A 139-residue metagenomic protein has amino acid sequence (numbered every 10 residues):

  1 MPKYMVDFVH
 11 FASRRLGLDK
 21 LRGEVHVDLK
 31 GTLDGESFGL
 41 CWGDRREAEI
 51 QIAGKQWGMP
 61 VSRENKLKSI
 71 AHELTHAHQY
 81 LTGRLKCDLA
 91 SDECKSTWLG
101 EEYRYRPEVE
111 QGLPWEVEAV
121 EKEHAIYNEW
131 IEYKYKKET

Functional and structural regions predicted by a protein language model:
M1-R45: Auxiliary, metal-adjacent structural segments of Zn-dependent hydrolase domains
M1-Y4, S62, K66, Q111 (+1 more regions): Extracytoplasmic/periplasmic, Sec-exported soluble proteins
F8, L21, R84-T139: Metalloprotease/metallohydrolase-associated module, dominated by Zn2+-dependent proteases
R15-L16, H78, K122, I126: Short alpha-helical scaffold segments that flank and stabilize functional sites
V27-L33, L67, C87, R104-R106: Non-catalytic architectural context of zinc metalloproteases
K30-E64, A77-L81, L85: Active-site scaffold of zinc-dependent metalloenzymes
N65-E73: Short alpha-helical catalytic segment bearing the HExxH-like zincin motif of zinc-dependent metalloproteases
H72-H76, E116: Acidic active-site catalytic centers that drive phospho-/nucleotidyl reactions and related ester hydrolyses
